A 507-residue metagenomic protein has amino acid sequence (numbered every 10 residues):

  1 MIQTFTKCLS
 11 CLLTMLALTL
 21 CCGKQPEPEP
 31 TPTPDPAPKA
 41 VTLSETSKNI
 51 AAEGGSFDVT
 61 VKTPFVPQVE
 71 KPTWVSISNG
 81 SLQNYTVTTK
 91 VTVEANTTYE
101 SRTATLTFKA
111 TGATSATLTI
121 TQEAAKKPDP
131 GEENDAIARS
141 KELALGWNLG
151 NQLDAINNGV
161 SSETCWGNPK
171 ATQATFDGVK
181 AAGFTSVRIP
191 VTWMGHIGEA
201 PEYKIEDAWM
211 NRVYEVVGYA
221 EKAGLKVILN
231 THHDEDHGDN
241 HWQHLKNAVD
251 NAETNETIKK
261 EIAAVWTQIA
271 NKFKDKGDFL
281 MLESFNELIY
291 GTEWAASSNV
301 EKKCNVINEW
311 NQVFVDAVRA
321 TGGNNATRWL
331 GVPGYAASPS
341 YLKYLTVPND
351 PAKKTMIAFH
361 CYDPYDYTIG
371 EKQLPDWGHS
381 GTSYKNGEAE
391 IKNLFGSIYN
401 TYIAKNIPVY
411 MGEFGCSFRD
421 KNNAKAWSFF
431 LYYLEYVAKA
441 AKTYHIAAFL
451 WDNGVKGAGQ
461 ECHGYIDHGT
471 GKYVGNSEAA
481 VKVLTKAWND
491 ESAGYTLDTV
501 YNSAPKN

Functional and structural regions predicted by a protein language model:
L18-S44, T117-G131: Bacterial Sec-dependent N-terminal signal peptides
K39-V69: Solvent-exposed, low-complexity, repeat-rich "mucin-like" stalks and linkers
L43, K62-K90: Surface-exposed binding patches on compact interaction domains or structured appendages
T89, Y99-G112: A short beta-strand micro-motif common to beta-rich folds, especially ectodomain repeats
K126-S186: N-terminal carbohydrate-binding accessory modules
G167-V187, E202-H233, H237-S284, V306-G322: An active-site-proximal structural segment forming one wall of the substrate-binding cleft that immediately precedes
E256-G387, G396-S417, T443-I446: Active-site region of glycoside hydrolase catalytic domains
K421-N507: Aromatic-rich peripheral "rim/lid" segments of glycoside hydrolase catalytic domains that contact and position glycan
